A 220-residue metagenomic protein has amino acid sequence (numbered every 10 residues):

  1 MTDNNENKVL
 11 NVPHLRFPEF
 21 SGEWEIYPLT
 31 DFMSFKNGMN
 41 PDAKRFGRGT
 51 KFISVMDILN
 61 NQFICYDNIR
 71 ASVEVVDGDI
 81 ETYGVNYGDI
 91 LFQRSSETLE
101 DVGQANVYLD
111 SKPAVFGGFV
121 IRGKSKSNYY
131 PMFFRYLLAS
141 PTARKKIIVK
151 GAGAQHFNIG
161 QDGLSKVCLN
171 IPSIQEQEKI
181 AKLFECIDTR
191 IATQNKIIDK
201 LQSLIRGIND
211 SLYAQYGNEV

Functional and structural regions predicted by a protein language model:
D3, N40, G78-D79, L109 (+2 more regions): Short, solvent-exposed loop/turn positions at domain surfaces that link secondary-structure elements or cap domain
E6-N11, F17-Y27, F134, C168-G207: Amphipathic alpha-helical segments
V9, P13, N40, P113-F119 (+1 more regions): A short glycine-rich beta-alpha junction/loop motif
H14-M39, K166, E219-V220: Non-catalytic DNA-recognition/assembly elements of restriction-modification systems
T30-D42, D57-D89: Sequence-specific dsDNA recognition surfaces
L59-A71, I90-F116, M132-Y136, K145-V149: Short, ligand-facing micro-motifs at secondary-structure edges
